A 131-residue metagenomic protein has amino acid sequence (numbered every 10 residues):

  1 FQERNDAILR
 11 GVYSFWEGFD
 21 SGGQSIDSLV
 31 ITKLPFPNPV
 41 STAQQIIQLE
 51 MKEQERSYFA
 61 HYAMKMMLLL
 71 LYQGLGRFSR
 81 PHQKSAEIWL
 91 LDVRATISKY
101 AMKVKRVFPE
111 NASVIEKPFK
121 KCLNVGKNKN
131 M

Functional and structural regions predicted by a protein language model:
F1-M131: ASCE RecA-like P-loop NTPase motor cores that couple ATP hydrolysis to mechanical translocation on nucleic acids
